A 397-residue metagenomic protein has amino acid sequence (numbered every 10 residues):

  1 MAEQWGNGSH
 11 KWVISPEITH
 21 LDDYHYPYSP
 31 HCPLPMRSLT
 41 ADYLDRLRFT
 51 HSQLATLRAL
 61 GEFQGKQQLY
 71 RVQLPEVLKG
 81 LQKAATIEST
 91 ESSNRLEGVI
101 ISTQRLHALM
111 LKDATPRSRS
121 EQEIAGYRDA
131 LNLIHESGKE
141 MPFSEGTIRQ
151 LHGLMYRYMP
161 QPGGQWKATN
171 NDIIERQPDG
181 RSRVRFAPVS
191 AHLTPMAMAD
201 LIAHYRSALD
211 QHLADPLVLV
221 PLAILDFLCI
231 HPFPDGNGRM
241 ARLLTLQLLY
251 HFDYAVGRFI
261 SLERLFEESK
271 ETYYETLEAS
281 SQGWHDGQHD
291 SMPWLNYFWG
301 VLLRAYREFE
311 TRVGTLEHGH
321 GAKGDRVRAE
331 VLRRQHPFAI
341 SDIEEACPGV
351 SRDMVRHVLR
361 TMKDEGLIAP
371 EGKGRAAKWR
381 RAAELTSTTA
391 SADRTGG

Functional and structural regions predicted by a protein language model:
Q4-G397: FIC/Doc superfamily catalytic core
